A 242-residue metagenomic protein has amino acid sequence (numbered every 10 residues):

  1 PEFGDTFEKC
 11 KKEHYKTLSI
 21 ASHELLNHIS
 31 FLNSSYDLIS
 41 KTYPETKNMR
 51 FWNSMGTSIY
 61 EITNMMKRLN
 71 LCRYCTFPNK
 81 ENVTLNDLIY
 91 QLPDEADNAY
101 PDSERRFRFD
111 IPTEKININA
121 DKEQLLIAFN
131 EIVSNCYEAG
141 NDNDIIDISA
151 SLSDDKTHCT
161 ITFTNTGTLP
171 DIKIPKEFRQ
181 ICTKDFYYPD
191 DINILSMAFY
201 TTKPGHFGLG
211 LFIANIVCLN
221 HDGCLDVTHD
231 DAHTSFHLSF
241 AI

Functional and structural regions predicted by a protein language model:
F3-T6, C10-T17, L25-E61: Histidine phosphotransfer helical core of two-component systems
F31-S35, M49-E104: Conserved DHp (HisKA) dimerization/phosphotransfer helix of two-component histidine kinases, i.e., the long coiled-coil
Y74-P78, N117-A120, T202: Conserved micro-motifs of the catalytic ATP-binding
E104-I116: Conserved catalytic submotifs in the C-terminal HATPase_c
N135-Y137: Short helix-loop "hinge" at the ATP-lid/N-box region of the Bergerat-fold HATPase_c
T162-K203: Glycine-rich/acidic phosphate-handling loop/turn and adjacent ATP-lid/helix of nucleotide-binding kinase/ATPase domains
V217-C218: Detector for a conserved hydrophobic position within an alpha-helical segment of the HATPase_c
